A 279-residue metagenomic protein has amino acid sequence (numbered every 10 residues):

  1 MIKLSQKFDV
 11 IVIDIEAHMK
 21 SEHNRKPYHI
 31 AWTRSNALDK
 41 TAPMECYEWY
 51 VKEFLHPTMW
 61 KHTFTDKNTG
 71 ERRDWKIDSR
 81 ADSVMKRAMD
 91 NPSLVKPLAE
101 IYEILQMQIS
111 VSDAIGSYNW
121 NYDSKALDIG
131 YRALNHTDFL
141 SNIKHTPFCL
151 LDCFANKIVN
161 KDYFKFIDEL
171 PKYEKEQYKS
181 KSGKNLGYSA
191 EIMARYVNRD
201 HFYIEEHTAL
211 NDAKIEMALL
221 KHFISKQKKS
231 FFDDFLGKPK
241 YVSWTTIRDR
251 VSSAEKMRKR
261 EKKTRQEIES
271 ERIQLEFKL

Functional and structural regions predicted by a protein language model:
I2-K3, P171-S182, Y196, L210-L279: Acidic two-metal-ion nuclease catalytic site recognized across multiple nuclease folds, prominently DnaQ/RNase D-T
I2-S124, D128: Conserved non-catalytic scaffold segment of RNase H-like nuclease domains
I15-M19, D152, I215: Short, glycine/acidic-enriched loop or turn micro-motifs at the edges of active sites
M19, D113-S117, D138, H201-H207: Short helix-to-loop capping/linker segments positioned immediately adjacent to catalytic or ligand/cofactor-binding
E22-N24, L127, Y131, K157-N160 (+1 more regions): Short, function-defining helix-loop hinge/capping sites that tune catalysis or transport
L55-T58, T65-A88, L150-A213: Active-site-proximal helix-loop-helix substrate-binding element of RNase H-like nuclease domains
N121-F148: Substrate-recognition/cap helix-loop segment adjacent to the acidic, metal-dependent catalytic center of Asp-based
